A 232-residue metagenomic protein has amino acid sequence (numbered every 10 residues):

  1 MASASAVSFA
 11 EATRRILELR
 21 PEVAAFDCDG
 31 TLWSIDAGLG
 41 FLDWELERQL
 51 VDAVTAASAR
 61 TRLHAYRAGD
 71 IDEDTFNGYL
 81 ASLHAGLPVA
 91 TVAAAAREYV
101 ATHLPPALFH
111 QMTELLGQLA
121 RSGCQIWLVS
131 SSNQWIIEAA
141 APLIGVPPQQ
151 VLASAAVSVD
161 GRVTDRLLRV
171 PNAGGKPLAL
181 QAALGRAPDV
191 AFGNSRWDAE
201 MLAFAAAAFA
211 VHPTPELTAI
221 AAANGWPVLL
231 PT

Functional and structural regions predicted by a protein language model:
A2-R15, L19-F26, A90-R97, A101-W127 (+1 more regions): C-terminal cap/substrate-recognition subdomain and adjoining C-terminal extension of metal-dependent phosphatase-like
D29: Gly/Thr-rich phosphate-binding beta-strand-loop-beta motif of the actin/hexokinase/Hsp70
A37-G38, L42-G117: A metal-dependent, Asp-based hydrolase signature
